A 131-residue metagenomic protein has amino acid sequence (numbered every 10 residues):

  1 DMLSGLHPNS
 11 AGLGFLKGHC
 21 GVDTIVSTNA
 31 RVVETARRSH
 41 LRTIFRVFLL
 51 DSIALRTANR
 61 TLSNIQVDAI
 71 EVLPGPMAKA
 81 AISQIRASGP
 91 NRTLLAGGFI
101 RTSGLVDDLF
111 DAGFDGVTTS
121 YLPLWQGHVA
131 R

Functional and structural regions predicted by a protein language model:
D1, G21-V22, S39-F48, S88-G97: Short beta-strand/loop segments at the ligand-binding rim of alpha/beta enzyme cores
D1-V22, A30-L41, S52-T61, K79-I82: N-terminal active-site wall of soluble small-molecule enzyme domains
M2-H7, V26-A30, V47-S52, G75-P76 (+1 more regions): Glycine-rich beta-to-alpha transition loops that act as phosphate-gripper elements at the mouths of alpha/beta enzyme
A11-L16, A58-N64, I82-L95, I100-T119: Catalytic cores of alpha/beta
D23-I25, R42-I44, V67-E71, T93-L95 (+1 more regions): Structural preference for beta-strand elements that scaffold enzyme active sites
R31, D68-M77, G98-L105, F110-R131: Glycine-rich phosphate-binding active-site loops on the catalytic face of alpha/beta enzymes
T43-I82, L124-H128: Glycine/Thr-rich beta-alpha phosphate-binding loop at enzyme active sites
